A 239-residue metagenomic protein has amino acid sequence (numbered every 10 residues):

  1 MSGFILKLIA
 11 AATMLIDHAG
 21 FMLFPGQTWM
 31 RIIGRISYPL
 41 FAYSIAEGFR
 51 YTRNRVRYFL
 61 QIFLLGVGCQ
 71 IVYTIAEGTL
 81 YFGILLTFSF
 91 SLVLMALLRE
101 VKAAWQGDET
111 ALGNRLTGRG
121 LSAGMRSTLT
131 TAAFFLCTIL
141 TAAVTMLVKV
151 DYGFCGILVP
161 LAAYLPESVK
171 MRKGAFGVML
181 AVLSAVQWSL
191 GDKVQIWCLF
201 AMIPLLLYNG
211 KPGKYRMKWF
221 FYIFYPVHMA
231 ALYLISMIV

Functional and structural regions predicted by a protein language model:
M1-V239: Alpha-helical transmembrane segments and their immediate juxtamembrane cytosolic regions
